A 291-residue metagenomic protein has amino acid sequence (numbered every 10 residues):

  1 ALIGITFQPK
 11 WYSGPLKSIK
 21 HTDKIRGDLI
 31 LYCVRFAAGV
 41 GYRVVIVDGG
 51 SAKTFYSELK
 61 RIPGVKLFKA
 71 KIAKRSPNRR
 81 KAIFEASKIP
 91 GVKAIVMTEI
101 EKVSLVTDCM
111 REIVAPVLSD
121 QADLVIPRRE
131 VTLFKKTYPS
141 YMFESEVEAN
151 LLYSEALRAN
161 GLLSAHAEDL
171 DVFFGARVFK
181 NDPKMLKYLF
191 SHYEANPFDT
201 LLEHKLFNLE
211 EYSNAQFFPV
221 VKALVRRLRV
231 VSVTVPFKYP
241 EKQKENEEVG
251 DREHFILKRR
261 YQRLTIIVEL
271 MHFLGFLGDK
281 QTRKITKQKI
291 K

Functional and structural regions predicted by a protein language model:
I19, G27-V44: Short, acidic, metal-binding catalytic loop of nucleotide-sugar glycosyltransferases
V47-Y56: A conserved acidic beta->alpha catalytic loop
K60-P77: Conserved donor nucleotide-binding strand/loop of the catalytic core
R80-A94: Active-site nucleotide-sugar/metal-binding loop of Leloir-type enzymes
V92-V103: Short beta-strand-to-loop acidic/aromatic patch adjacent to the donor-nucleotide binding site
L105-F134: Conserved donor-nucleotide/metal-binding helix-loop-beta segment in metal-dependent transferases, i.e., the alpha-helix
T132-Y141, L157-F179: A recurrent flexible, glycine/aromatic-enriched loop bordering the glycosyltransferase active site that acts as
N208-K291: C-terminal catalytic/acceptor-binding lobe
